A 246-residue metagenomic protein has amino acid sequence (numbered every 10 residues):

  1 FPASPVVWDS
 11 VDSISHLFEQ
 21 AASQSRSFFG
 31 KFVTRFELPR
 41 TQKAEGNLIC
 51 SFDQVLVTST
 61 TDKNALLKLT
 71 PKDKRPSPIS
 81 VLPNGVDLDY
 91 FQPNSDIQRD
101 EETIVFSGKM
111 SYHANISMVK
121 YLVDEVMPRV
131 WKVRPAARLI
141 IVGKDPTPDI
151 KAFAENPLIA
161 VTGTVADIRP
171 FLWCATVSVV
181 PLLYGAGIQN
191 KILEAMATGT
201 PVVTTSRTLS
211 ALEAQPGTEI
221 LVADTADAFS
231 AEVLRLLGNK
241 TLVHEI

Functional and structural regions predicted by a protein language model:
S4-K43: Acceptor-binding helix/loop patch of EC 2.4 sugar-transfer enzymes, predominantly nucleotide-sugar-dependent
Q42-P76: A short, active-site helix/loop in glycosyltransferases that binds the activated sugar's phosphate group
C50, K68, V81-C174: Conserved catalytic-core segment of nucleotide-activated headgroup transferases in glycan assembly
D53, P170-G187, T198-P201: Acidic donor-binding loop of glycosyltransferase active sites
G163, V180-G185, R207-T208: Short Ser/Thr-rich beta->loop micro-motif in glycosyltransferases that lines and helps position the nucleotide-sugar
K191-E194, P201-T205: Short hydrophobic beta-strand element within catalytic cores of glycosyltransferases and related nucleotide-activated
S206-G217, L221-V222: Short acidic/histidine- and often glycine-rich active-site loop of Leloir-type glycosyltransferases that engages
I220-D227, R235-K240: Conserved acidic donor-binding segment of nucleotide-sugar-dependent glycosyltransferases
